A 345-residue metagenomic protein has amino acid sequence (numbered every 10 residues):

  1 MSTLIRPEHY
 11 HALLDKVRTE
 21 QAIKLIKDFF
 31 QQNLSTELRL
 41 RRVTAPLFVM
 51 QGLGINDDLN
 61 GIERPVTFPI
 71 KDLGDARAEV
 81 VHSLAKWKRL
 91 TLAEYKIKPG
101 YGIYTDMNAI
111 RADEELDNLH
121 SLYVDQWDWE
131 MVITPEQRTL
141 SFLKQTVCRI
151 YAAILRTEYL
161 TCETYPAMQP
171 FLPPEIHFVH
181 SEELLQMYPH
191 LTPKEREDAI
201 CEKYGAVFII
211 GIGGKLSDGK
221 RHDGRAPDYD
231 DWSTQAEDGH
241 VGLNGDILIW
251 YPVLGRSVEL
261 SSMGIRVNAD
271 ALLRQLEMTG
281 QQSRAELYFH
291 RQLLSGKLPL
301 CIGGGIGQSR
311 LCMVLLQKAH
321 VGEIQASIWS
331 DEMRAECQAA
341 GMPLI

Functional and structural regions predicted by a protein language model:
S2-H120, D128-V132: Class II aminoacyl-tRNA synthetase-like tRNA-binding/catalytic domains
Q21, L25, F29, R138-Q145 (+4 more regions): Generic recognition of stable, solvent-exposed alpha-helical segments in well-folded globular domains
I23, K27, P99, L122 (+5 more regions): Active-site-proximal structural scaffolding
K24-I26, F30, L34, F68 (+8 more regions): Generic structural hydrophobic/aromatic packing signal, biased to beta-strands
L34-R41, I150-T161, A319: A generic secondary-structure signal for well-formed alpha-helical elements
L47-Q51, P166-L172, I212, E332-R334: A glycine-rich phosphate-binding loop feature that marks nucleotide/adenosyl-phosphate handling sites
T105-A199: Extended, charged alpha-beta segments that form solvent-exposed binding/catalytic grooves in nucleic-acid-handling
I110, S181-I345: A translation/RNA-centric and nucleic-acid-associated enzymatic feature enriched in Class II aminoacyl-tRNA synthetases
